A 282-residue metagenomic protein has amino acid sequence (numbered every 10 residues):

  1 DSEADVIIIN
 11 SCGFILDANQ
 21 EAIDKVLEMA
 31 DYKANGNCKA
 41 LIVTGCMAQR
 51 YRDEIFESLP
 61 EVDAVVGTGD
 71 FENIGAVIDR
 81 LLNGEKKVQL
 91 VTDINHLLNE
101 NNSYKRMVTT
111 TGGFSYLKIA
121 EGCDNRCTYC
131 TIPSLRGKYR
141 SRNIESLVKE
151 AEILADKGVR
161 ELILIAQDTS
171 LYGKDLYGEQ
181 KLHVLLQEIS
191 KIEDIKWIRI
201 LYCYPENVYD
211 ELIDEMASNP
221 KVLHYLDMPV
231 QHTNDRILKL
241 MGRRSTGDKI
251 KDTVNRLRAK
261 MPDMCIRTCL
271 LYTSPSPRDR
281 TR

Functional and structural regions predicted by a protein language model:
D1-Y172, L226, D248-N255, A259: Proteins enriched for Cys/Gly/acidic motifs involved in redox and nucleic-acid/cofactor modification
F14, E100-N102, L182, I200 (+1 more regions): Aromatic-residue hotspot detector
A34, N83-K87, D194, K221 (+1 more regions): Generic structural signal for secondary-structure transition and capping sites
L41-V43, R50, I55, D156-L271: Conserved SAM/AdoMet-binding glycine-rich loop
V62, L135, Q231, P277-D279: Intrinsically disordered, low-complexity segments enriched in proline/serine/threonine
R140-E145, E206-D210, S274: Active-site glycine- and acidic-residue-rich loops that bind and position anionic ligands or nucleotide-like cofactors
Y272-R282: Single conserved hydrophobic/aromatic residue that forms the stacking wall/gate of nucleotide- or nucleobase-binding
